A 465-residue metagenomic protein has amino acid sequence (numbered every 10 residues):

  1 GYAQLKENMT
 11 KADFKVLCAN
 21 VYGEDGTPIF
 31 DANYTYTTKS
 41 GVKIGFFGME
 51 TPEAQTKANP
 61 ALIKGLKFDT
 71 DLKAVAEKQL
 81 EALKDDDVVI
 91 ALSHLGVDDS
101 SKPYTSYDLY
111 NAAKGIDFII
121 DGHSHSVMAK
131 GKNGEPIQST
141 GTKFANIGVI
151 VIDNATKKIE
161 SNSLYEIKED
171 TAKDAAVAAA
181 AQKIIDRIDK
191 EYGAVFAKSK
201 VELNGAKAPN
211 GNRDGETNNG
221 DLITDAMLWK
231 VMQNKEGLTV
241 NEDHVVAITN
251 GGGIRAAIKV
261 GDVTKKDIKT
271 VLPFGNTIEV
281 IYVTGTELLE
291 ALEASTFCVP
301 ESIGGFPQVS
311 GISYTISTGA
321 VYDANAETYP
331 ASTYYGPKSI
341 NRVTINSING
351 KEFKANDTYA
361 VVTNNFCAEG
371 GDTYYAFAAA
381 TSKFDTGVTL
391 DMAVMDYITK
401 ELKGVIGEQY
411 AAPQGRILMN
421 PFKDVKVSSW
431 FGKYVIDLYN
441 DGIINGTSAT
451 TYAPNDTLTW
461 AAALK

Functional and structural regions predicted by a protein language model:
G1-D170, D214, N219-W229, G237-V240 (+3 more regions): Acidic, metal/ion-coordinating pockets
I44, V89, I184, I188 (+3 more regions): Extracellular/luminal Pro/Thr/Ser-rich low-complexity repeat and linker "mucin-like" segments that act as
E50-Q55, F366-E369, I443: Short connector loops/turns at beta-strand edges and beta->alpha or beta->beta junctions
K57-I63, Q79, G141-M419: Catalytic centers of hydrolytic enzymes
G122, V283, D441: Single, functionally critical "micro-switch" positions that shape active/binding sites and transmembrane helices
N420-K465: Extracytoplasmic Gram-positive cell-surface binding/anchoring modules and repeats
